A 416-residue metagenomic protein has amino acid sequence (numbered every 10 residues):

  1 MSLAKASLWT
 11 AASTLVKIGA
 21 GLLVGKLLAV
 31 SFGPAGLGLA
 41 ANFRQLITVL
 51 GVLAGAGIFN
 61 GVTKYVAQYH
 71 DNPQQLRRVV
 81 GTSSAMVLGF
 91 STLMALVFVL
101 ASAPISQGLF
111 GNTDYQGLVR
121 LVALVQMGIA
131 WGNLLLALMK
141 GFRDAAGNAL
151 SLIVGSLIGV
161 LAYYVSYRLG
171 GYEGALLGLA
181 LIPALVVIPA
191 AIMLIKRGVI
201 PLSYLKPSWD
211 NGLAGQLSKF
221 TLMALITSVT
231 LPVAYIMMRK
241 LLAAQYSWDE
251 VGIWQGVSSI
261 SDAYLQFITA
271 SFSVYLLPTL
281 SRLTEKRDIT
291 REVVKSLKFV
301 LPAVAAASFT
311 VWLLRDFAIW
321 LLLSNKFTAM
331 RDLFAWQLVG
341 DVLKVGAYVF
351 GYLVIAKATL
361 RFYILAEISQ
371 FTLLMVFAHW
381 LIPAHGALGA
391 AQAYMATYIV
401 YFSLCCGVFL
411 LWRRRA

Functional and structural regions predicted by a protein language model:
S2-N60, A95, V99, V160 (+4 more regions): Signature of the first transmembrane helix
L3, A175, L179, A190-P232 (+2 more regions): Interhelical loop/hinge segments that connect adjacent transmembrane helices in multipass membrane
K5-K17, F43, T48, A56-A103 (+2 more regions): Membrane-water interface segments that mark the loop-to-transmembrane alpha-helix transition
S13, R44-A54, T227, L231 (+4 more regions): Transmembrane helix-bundle signature of multi-pass secondary active exporters and lipid flippases
K26, G55-D71, G141, V257 (+2 more regions): Helix-loop junctions and terminal segments of transmembrane helices in multi-pass membrane transport/translocation
S102-V122, W248, V294, L313-V345 (+1 more regions): Interfacial segments at transmembrane-helix termini and the short loops linking adjacent helices
Q116, R120, A149-G198, I368-L373 (+1 more regions): Hydrophobic alpha-helical transmembrane segments
M127-S151, V339-A366: Membrane-interface junctions at transmembrane-helix termini in multi-pass inner-membrane proteins
